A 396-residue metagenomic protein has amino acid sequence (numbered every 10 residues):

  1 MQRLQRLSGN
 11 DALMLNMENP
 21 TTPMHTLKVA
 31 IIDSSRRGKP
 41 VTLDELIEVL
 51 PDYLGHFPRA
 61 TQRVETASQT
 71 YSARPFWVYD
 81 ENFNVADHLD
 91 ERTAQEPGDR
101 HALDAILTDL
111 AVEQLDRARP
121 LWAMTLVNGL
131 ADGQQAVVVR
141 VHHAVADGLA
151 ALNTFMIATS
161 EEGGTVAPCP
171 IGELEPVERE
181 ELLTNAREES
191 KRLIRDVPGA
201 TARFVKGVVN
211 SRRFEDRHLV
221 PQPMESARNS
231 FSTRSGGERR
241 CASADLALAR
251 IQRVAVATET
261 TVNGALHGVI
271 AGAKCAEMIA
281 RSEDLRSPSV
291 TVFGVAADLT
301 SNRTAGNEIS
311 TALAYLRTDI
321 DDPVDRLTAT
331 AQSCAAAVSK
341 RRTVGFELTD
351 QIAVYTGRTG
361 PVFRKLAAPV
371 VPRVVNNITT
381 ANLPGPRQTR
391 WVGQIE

Functional and structural regions predicted by a protein language model:
M1-N10, V29-V41, I47-E396: Soluble acyl-CoA-dependent acyltransferase catalytic core bearing the H(X)4D motif
M17-T22, V370: Short secondary-structure boundary/capping segments within folded domains
P20-T26, D44: TRNA-binding/sensing appendages of the translation machinery
